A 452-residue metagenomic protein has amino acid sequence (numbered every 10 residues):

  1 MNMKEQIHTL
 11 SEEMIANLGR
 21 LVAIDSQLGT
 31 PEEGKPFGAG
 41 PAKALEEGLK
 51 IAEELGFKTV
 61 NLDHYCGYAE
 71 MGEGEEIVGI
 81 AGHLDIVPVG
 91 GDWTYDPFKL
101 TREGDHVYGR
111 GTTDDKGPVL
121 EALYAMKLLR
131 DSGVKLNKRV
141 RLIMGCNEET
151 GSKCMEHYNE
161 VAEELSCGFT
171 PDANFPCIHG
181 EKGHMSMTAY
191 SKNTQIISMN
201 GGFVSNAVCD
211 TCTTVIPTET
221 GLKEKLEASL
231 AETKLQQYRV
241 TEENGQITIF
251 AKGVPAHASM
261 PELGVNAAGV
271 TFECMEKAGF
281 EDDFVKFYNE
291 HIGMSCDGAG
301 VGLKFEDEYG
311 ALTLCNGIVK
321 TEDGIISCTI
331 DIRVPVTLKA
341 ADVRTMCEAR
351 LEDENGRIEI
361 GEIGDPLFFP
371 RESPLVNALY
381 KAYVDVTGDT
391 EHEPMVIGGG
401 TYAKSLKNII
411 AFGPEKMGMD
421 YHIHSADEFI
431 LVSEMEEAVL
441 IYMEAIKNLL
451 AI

Functional and structural regions predicted by a protein language model:
N2-R110, V134-L136, A251: Acidic/His- and Gly-rich active-site-bordering loop/insert found across diverse amide/peptide-bond hydrolases
G48, V119-L129, Y158, T271-M275 (+2 more regions): Buried hydrophobic packing segments
E54, I77-M144, T150, V161-E163 (+2 more regions): Active-site metal-coordination/substrate-binding segment of hydrolases, especially metallo-dependent peptidases
D85, L230-Q237, A278, A349-N355 (+1 more regions): A common structural junction motif
V87-R102, H184-M185, A189-S191, T241-G253 (+2 more regions): Acidic-glycine-rich active-site phosphate/pyrophosphate-binding loop
E149, M155-P335: Midchain, well-structured core segments that form catalytic/ion-binding scaffolds
K252-D323, T329, R333-T345, R357-I452: An extended, acidic, His-containing surface patch that forms the Zn2+-binding/catalytic region of metallohydrolases
